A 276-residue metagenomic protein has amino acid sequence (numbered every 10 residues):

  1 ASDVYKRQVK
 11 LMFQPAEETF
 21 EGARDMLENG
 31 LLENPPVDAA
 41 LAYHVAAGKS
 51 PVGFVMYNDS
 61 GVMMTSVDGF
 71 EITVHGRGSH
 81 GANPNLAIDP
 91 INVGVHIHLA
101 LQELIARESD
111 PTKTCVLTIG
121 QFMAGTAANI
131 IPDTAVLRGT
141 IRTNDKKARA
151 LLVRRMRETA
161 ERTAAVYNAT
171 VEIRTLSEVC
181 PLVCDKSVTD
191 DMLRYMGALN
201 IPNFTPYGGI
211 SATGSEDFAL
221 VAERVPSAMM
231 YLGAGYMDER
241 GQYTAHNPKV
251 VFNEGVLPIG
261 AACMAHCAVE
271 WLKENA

Functional and structural regions predicted by a protein language model:
A1-Y5: Short, small-residue-biased leader/transition segments that mark boundaries at the very start of proteins
K6-P132, S215-E216: Histidine/acidic-residue-rich, glycine-tolerant segments that coordinate divalent metal ions
N92-A276: Metal-dependent amide/peptide-bond hydrolase catalytic core, centered on the "pita-bread" metallohydrolase fold
